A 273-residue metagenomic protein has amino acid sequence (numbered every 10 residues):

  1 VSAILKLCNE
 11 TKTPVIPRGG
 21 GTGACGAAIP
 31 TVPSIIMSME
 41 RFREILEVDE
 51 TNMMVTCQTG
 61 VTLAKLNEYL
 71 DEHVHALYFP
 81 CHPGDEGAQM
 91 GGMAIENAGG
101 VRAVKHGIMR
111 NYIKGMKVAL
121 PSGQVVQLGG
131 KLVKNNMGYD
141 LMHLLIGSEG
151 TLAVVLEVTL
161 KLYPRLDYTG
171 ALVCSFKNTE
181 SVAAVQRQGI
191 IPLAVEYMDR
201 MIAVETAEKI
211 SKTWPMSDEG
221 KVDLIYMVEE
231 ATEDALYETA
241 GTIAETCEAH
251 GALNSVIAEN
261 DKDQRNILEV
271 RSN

Functional and structural regions predicted by a protein language model:
V1-N273: Noncatalytic alpha-helical scaffold of FAD-dependent oxidoreductases
